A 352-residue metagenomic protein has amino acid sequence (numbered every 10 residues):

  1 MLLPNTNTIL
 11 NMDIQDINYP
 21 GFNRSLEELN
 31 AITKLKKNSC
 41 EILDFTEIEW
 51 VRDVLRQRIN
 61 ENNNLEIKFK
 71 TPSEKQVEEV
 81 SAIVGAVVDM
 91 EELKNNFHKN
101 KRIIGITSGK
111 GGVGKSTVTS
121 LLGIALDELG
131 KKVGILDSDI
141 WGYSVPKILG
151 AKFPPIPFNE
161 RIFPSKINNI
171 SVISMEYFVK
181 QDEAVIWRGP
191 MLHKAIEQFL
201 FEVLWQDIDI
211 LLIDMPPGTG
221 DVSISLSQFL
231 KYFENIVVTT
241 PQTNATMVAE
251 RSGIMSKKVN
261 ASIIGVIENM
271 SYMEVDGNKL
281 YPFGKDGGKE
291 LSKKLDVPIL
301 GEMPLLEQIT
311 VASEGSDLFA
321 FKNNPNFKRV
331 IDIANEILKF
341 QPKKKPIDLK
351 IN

Functional and structural regions predicted by a protein language model:
M1-T33: N-proximal, solvent-exposed amphipathic alpha-helical segments enriched in charged/polar residues
L2-L3, L29, D44, E49-W50 (+3 more regions): C-terminal lobe/tail of nucleotide-utilizing enzymes
T33-E47, I173: Short, aliphatic-rich beta-strand segments
N95-K101: Phosphate-binding P-loop
R102-I140, G253, V266: Walker A/P-loop phosphate-binding motif and the immediately C-terminal alpha-helix
L126-G189, H193, E197-L200: Phosphate-binding loop that captures ATP/GTP phosphates
I173, M215, Q228: Glycine-rich phosphate-binding loops of nucleotide-dependent enzymes
L204, S223-T243: Inter-motif core of Ras-like GTPase G domains
